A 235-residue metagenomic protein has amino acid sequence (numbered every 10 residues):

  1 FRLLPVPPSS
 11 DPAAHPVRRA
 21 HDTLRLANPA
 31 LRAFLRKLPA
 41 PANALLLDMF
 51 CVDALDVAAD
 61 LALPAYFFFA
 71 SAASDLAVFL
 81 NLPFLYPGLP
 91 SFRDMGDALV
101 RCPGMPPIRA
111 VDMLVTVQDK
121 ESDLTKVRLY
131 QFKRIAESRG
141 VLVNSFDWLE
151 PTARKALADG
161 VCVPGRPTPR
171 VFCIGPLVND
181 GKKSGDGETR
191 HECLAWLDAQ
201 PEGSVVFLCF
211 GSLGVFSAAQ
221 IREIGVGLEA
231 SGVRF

Functional and structural regions predicted by a protein language model:
F1-R234: Nucleotide-sugar-dependent glycosyltransferase catalytic domains
